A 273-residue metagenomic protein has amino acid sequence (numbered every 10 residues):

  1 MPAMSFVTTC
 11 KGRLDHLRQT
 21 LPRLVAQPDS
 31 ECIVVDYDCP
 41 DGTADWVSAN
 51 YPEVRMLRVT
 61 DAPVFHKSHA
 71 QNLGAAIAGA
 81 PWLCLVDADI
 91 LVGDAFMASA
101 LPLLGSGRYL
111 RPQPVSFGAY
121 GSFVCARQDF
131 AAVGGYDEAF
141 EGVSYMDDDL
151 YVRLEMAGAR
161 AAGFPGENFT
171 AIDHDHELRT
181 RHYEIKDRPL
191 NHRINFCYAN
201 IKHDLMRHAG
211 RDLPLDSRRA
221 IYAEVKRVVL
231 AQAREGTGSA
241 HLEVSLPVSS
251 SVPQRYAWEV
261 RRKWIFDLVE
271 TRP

Functional and structural regions predicted by a protein language model:
G12-A26: Short, well-formed alpha-helical segments that are part of the catalytic scaffolds of diverse glycosyltransferases
D29-P40, R58-T60: Short beta-strand/loop segment that forms part of the nucleotide-sugar
D36-W46, D87-L91: A conserved acidic beta->alpha catalytic loop
D61-A78: Glycine-rich, basic loop-to-helix element that forms the pyrophosphate-binding segment of sugar-nucleotide handling
L83: Short aromatic/hydrophobic "clamp" motif used to bind/position activated sugar donors
M97-P114: Conserved donor-nucleotide/metal-binding helix-loop-beta segment in metal-dependent transferases, i.e., the alpha-helix
G142-D149: Acidic donor-binding loop at a coil-to-helix junction in glycosyltransferase catalytic cores that engages
E155-P273: C-terminal catalytic/acceptor-binding lobe
